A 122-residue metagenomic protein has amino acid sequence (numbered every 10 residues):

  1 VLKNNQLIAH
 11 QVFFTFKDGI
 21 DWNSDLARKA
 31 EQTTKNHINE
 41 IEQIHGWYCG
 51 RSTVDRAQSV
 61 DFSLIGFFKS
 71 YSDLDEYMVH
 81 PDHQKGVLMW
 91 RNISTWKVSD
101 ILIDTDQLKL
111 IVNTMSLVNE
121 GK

Functional and structural regions predicted by a protein language model:
V1-D61, K69-E76, S99-K122: Short S/T/G/P-rich N-terminal loop/turn motif that feeds into the first structured element of a domain
H10, H80-H83: Histidine-centered active-site/metal-ligand motif
E42-H45, P81, S94: Structural motif
F67-F68, N92: Conserved catalytic core of Hanks-type protein kinase domains
Y77, G86: Residues that scaffold the ATP/ADP-binding catalytic core of kinase and kinase-like folds
V87-L102: Conserved short beta-strand edge segments in small beta-sheet-based binding/regulatory domains
